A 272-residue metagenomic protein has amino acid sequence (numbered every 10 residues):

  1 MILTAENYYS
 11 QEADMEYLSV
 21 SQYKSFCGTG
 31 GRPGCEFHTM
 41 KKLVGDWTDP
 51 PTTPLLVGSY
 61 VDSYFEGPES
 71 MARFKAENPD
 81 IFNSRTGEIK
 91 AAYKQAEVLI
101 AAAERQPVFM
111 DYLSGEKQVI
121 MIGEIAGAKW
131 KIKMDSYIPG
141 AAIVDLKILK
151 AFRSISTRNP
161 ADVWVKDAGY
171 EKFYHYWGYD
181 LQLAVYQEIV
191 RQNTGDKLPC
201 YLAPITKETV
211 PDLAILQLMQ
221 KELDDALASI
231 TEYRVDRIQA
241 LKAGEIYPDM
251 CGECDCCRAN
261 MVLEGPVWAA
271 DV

Functional and structural regions predicted by a protein language model:
M1-K133, D249: Metal-dependent nuclease catalytic cores that hydrolyze phosphodiester bonds in DNA/RNA, characterized by
D49-P50, R85-E88, T157-W177: Short histidine-centered catalytic/ligand-binding loop motif
S59, S63-G67, A142, A184-E188: Residue-level signal for well-ordered alpha-helical scaffold segments within enzymatic catalytic domains
F65-E69, I148-A151, R191-G195: Hydrophobic/aromatic-lined pockets within catalytic cores
Y93, F173-D180, V185-V272: Metal-dependent nuclease catalytic regions and adjoining charged, substrate-binding loops involved in nucleic-acid end
V108-L113, I138-D145, V190-L198: Secondary-structure boundary elements
G127-K131, I138-A141, K197, T209-P211: Coil-to-beta-strand transition motifs
I132-G169: Conserved catalytic cores of phosphodiester-cleaving nucleases, focusing on short active-site segments
